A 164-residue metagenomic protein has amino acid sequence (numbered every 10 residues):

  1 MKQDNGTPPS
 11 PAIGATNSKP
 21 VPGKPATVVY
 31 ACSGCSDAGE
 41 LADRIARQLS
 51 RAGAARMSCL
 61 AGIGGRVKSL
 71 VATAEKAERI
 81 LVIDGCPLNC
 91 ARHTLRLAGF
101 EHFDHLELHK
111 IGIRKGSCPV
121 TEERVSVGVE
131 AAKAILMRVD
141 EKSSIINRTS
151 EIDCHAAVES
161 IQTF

Functional and structural regions predicted by a protein language model:
M1-C59, S69, A74-R79, N89-F164: Iron-sulfur (Fe-S) cluster-binding modules
L60-I63, I83-G85: Short His-Asn-centered micro-motif
R66: S-adenosyl-L-methionine/SAH cofactor-binding core of RNA-modifying enzymes
